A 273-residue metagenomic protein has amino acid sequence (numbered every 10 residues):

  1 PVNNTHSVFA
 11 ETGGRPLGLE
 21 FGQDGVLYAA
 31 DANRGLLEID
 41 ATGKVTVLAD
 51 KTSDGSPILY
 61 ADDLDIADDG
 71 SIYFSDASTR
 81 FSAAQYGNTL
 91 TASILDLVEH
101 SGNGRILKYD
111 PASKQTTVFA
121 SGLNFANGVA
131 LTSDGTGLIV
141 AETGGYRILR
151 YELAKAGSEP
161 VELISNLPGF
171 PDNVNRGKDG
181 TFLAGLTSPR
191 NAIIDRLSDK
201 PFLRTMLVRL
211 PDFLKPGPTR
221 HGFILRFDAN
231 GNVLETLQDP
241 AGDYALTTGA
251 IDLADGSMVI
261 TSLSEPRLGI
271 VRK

Functional and structural regions predicted by a protein language model:
P1-K273: Sequence-structural signature of mature extracellular/luminal beta-sheet repeat domains, prominently beta-propellers
